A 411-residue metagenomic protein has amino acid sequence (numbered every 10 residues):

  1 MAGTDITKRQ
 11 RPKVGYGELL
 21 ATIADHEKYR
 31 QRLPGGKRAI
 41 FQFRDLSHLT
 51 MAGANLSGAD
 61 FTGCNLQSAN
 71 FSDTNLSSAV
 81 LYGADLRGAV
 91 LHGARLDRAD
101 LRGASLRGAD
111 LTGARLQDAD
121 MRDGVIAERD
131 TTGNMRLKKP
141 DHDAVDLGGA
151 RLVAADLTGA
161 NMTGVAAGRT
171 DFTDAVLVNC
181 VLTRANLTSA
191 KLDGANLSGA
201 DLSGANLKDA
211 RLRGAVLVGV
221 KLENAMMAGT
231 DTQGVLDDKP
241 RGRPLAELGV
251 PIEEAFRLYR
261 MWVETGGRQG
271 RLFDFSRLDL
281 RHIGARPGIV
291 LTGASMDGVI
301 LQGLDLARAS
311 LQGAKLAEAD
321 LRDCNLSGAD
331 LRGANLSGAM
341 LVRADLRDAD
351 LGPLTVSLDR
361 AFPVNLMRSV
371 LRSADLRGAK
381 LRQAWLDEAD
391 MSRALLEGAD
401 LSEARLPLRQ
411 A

Functional and structural regions predicted by a protein language model:
M1-G3: Extracellular "leader-to-stem" segments immediately downstream of a signal peptide or signal-anchor in secreted/lumenal
I6-L20, E27-A411: Tandem repeat scaffolds
